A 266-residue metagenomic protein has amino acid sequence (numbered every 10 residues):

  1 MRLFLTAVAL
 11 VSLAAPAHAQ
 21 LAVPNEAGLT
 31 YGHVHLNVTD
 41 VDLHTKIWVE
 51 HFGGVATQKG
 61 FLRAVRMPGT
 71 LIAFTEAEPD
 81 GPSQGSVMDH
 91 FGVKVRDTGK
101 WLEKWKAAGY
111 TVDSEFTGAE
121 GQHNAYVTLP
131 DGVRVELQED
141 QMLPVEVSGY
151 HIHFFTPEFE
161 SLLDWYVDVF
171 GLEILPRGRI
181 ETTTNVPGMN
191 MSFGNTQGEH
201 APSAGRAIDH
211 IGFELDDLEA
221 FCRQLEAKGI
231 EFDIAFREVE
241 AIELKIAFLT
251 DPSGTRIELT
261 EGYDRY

Functional and structural regions predicted by a protein language model:
F4-A15: Bacterial N-terminal signal peptides
A19-E26, K106-F154, P176-G178, T183-V186 (+4 more regions): Vicinal oxygen chelate
V23-N25, E78-S83, Q141-L143, E199-S203: Short, flexible, solvent-exposed loop/turn segments with mixed acidic/basic and small polar residues
E26-G28, G32-A77, A107, D113-Y126 (+2 more regions): Core segments of cupin and vicinal oxygen chelate
L29-T39, A64, D80-W105, H123-T128 (+4 more regions): Vicinal oxygen chelate
T45-K46, L102-E103, V135, L163-D164 (+1 more regions): Alpha-helical elements of the RecA-like P-loop NTPase motor core of helicases
